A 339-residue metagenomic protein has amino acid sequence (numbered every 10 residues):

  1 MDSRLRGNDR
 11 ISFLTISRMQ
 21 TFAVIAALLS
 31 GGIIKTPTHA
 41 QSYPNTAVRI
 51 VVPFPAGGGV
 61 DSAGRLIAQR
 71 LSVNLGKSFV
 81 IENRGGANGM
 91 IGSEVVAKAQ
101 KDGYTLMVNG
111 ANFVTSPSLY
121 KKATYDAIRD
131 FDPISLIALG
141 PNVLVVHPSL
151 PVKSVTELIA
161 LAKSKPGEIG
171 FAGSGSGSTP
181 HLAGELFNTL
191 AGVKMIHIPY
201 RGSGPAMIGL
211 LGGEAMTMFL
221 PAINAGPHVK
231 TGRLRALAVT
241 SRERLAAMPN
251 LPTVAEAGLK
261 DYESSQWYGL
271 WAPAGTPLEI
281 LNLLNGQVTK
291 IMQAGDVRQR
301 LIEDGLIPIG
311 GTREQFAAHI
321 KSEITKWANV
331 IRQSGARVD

Functional and structural regions predicted by a protein language model:
G7, R18-M19, F171: A cross-taxon signal for low-complexity, glycine/charged-rich
I11, I16-F22: Twin-arginine (Tat) signal peptide motif
Q20-G32: Bacterial N-terminal signal peptides
T36-R129, E168-G170, S176, G192-T217 (+3 more regions): N-terminal (or domain-start) structured segment
N45-A47, V193, K230, T253-E256 (+1 more regions): An extracytoplasmic/periplasmic, membrane-proximal ligand-sensing/linker region
K98-Y104, S118-P205, V254, W267-R300: Hinge/capping helix and adjacent helix->loop/strand transition within the periplasmic-binding protein
V108-N109, L136, Y200, F219-P221 (+3 more regions): Short beta-strand and adjacent tight-turn residues that come in two discontinuous sequence segments and form the edges
L139, A225-G295, S322-T325: C-terminal lobe and pocket-closing loops of periplasmic/extracytoplasmic Venus-flytrap solute-binding proteins
